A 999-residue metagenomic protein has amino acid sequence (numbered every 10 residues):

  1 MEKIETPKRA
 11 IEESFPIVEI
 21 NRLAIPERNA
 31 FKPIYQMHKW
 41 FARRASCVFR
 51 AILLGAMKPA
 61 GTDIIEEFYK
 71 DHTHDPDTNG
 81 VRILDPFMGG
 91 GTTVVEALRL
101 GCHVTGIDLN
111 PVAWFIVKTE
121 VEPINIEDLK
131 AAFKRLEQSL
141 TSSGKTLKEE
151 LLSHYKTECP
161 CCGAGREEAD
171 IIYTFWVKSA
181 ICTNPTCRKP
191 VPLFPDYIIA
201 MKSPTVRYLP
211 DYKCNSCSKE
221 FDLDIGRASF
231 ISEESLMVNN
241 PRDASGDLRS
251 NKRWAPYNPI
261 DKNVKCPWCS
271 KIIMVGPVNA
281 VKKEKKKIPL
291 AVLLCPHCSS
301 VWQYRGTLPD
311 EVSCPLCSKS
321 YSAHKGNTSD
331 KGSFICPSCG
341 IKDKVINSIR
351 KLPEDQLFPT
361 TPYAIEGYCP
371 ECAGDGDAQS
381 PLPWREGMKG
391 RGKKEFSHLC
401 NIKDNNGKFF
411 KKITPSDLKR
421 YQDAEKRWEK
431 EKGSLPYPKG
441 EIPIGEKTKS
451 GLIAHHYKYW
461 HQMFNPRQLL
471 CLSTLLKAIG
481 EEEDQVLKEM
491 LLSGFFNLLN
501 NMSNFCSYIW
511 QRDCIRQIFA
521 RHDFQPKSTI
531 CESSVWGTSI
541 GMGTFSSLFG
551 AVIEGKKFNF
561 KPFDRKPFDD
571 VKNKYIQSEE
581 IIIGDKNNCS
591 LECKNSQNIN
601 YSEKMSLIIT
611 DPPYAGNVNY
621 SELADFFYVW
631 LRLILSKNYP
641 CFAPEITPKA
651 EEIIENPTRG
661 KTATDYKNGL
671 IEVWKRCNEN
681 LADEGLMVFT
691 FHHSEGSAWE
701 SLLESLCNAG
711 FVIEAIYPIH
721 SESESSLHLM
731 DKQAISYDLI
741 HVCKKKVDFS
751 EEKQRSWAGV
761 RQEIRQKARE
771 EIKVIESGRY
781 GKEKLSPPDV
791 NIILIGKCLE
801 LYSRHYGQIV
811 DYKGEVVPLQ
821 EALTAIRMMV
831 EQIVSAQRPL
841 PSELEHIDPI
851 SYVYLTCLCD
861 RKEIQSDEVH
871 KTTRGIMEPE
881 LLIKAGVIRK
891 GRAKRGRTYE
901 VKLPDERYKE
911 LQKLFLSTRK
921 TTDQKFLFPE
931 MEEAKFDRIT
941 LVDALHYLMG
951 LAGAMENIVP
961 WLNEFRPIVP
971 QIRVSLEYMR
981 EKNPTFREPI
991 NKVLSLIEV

Functional and structural regions predicted by a protein language model:
E2-L84, V94, L98-K604, N617-R659 (+9 more regions): Nucleic-acid modification enzymes, centered on SAM-dependent nucleic-acid methyltransferases
G90: Conserved SAM/SAH-binding loop
C471, R676-A682, M687, S701: Conserved, well-ordered alpha-helix/loop/beta-strand core segments that scaffold catalytic motifs
I479-E482, I775, R779: Secondary-structure edge/capping motif, primarily at the C-terminal ends of alpha-helices and the immediately following
I608-I609: Hydrophobic beta-strand segment of the Class I
K667-D683, N708: A short glycine-rich, Lys/Arg-flanked "PGG" loop and its adjoining helix->strand segment in the class I
S701-N708: Conserved helicase motor "Helicase C" RecA-like lobe of SF1/SF2 P-loop NTPases
